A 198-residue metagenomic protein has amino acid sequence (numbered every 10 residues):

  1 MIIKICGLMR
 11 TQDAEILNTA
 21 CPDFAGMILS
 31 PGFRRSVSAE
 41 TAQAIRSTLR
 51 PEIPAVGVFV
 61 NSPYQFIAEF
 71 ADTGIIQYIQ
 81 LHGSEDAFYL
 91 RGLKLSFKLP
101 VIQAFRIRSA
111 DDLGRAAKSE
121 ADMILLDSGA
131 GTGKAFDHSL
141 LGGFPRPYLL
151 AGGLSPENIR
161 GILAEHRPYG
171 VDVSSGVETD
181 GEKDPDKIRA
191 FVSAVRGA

Functional and structural regions predicted by a protein language model:
M1-L126, A130-A198: Conserved N-terminal beta1-alpha1 strand-loop-helix module at the mouth
